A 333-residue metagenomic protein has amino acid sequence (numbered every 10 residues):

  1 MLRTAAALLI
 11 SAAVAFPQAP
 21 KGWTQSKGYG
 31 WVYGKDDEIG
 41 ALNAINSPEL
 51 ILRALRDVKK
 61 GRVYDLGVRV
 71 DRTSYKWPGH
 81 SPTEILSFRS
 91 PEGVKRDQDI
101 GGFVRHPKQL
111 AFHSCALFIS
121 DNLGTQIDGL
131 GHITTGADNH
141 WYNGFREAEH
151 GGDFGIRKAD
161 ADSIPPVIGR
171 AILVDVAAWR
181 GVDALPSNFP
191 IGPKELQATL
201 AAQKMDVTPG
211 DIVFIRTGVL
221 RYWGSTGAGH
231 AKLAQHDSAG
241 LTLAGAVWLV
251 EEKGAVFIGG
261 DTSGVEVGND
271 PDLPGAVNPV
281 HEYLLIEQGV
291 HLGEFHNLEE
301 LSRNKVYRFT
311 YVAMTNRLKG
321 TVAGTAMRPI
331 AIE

Functional and structural regions predicted by a protein language model:
R3-A15: Bacterial N-terminal signal peptides
Q18-E333: Active-/binding-site microenvironments in catalytic and ligand-binding cores
